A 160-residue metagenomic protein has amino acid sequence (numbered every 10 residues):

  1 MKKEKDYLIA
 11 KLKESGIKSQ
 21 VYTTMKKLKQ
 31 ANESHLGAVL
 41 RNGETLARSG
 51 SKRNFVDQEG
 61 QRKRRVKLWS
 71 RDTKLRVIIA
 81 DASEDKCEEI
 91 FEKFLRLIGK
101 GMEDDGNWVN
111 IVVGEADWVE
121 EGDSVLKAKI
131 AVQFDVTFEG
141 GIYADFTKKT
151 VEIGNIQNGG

Functional and structural regions predicted by a protein language model:
M1-E4, K86-I90: Short amphipathic alpha-helical segments
M1-Q61, Q157-G160: Small/polar-rich, solvent-exposed N-terminal microdomains that initiate assembly or binding
L8, L12, S19, A38-V39 (+4 more regions): Hydrophobic beta-strand residues in large extracellular and virion-surface proteins
L40-G43, T73-S83, L95-I98: Generic secondary-structure microfeatures
R62-R65, S70, L75, G154-G160: C-terminal basic regulatory modules in eukaryotic proteins
V66-D85, L126-G140: Oligomerization/assembly interface segments of phage tail-like spikes and tubes
E89-T147: Acidic-leaning, charged glycine-interspersed low-complexity segments
G140-G160: Protruding loop/beta-arch "assembly-hinge" segments enriched in small, turn-prone residues
